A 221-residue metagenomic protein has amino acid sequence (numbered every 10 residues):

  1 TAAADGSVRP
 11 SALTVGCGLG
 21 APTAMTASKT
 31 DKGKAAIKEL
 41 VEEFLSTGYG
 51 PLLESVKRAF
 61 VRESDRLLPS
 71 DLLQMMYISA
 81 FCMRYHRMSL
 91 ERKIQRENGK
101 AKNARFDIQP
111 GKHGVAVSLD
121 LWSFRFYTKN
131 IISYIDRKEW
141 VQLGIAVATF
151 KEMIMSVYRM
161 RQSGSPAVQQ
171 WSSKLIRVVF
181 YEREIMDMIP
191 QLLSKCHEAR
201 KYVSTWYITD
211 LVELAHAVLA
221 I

Functional and structural regions predicted by a protein language model:
T1-I221: Extended alpha-helical scaffold domains
